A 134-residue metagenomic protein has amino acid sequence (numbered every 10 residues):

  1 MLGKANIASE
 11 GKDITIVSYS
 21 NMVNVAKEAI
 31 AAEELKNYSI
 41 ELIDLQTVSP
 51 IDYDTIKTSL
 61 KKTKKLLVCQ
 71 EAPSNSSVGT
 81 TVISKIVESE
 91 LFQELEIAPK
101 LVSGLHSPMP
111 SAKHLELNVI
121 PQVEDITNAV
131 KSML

Functional and structural regions predicted by a protein language model:
M1-L134: Thiamine diphosphate
